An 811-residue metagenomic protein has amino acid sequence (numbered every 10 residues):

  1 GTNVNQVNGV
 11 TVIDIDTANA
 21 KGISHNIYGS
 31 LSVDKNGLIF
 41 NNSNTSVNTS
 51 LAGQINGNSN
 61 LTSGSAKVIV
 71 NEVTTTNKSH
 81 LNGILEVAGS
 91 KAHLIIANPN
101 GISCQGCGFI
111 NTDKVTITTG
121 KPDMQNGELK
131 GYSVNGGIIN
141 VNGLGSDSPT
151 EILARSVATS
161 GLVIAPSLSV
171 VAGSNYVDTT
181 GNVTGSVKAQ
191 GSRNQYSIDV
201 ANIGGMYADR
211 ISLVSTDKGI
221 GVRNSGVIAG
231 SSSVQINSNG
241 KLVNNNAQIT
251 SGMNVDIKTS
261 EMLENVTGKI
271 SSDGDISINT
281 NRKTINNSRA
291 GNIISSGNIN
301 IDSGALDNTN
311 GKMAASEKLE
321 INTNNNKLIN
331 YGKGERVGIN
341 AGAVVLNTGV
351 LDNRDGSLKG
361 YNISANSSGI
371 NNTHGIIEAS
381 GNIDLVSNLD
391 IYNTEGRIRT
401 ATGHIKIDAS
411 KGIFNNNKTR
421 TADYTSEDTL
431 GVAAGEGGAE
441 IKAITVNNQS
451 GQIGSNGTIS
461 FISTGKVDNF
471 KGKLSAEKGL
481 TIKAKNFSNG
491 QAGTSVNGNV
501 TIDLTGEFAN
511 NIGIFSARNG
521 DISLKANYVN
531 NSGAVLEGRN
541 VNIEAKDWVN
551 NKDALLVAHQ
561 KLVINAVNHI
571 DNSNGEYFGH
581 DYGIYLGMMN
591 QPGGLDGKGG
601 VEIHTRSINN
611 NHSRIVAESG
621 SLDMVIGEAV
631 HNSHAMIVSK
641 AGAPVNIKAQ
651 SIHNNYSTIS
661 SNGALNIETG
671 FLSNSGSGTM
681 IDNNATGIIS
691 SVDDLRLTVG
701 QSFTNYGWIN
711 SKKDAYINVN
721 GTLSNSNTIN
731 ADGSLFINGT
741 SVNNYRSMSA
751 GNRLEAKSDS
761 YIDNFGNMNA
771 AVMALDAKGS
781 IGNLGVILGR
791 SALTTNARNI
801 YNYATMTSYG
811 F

Functional and structural regions predicted by a protein language model:
G1-G230: Solvent-exposed adhesion/ligand-recognition segments of exported proteins
T2-V4, T445, Y528, G593: Assembly/interface hotspot detector across virion components, adhesins/toxins, and nucleic-acid enzymes
V7, K561, P592-G593, V645: Generic low-complexity segments that are intrinsically disordered, proline-rich and/or Lys/Arg-biased
I15, L31, S59-L61, V68-T74 (+38 more regions): Well-ordered beta-strand segments characteristic of repetitive beta-sheet solenoids
G29-L31, G57-L61, S79-V87, I102-F109 (+34 more regions): Short, T/G/N/S-enriched strand-turn elements that build extracellular solenoid repeat scaffolds
F40-Q54, V87, A172-K188, I278 (+4 more regions): Short regulatory "switch" loops immediately downstream of catalytic or recognition motifs within protein catalytic
